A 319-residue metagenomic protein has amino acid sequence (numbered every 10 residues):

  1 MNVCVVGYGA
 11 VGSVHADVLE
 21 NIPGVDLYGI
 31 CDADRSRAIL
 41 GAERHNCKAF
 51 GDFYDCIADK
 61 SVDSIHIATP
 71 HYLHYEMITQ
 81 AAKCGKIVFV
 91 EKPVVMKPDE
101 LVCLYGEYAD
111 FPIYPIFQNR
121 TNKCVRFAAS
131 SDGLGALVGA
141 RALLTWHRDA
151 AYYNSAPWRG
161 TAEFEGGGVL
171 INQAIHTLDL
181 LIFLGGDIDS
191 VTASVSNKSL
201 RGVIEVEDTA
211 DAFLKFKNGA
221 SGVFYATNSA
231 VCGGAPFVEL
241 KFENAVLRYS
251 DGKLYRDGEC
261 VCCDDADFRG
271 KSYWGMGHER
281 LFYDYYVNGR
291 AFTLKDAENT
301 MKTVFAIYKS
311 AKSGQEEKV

Functional and structural regions predicted by a protein language model:
M1, S64-I67, V102-C103, K217 (+1 more regions): C-terminal helix-rich "cap/oligomerization" subdomain common to oxidoreductases
M1-H45: N-terminal Rossmann-like dinucleotide-binding module
H15, H45-Y105: Beta-loop-alpha module in the N-terminal Rossmann-like domain of NAD(P)-dependent dehydrogenases, especially those
G51, F89-E91, I113-P115, F224 (+1 more regions): Hydrophobic residues in well-ordered beta-strands that form the structural core
C103-N119, A136-A140: Rossmann-fold dehydrogenase core element
R120-G202, G314: Predominantly a Rossmann-like dinucleotide-binding segment in NAD(P)-dependent oxidoreductases
N172, L178-K253, E279-G289: Contiguous beta-strand/loop segments that form the cofactor/metal-binding neighborhood of enzyme cores
P236-K302, E317-V319: C-terminal glycine/acidic-rich active-site capping loop/insertion
